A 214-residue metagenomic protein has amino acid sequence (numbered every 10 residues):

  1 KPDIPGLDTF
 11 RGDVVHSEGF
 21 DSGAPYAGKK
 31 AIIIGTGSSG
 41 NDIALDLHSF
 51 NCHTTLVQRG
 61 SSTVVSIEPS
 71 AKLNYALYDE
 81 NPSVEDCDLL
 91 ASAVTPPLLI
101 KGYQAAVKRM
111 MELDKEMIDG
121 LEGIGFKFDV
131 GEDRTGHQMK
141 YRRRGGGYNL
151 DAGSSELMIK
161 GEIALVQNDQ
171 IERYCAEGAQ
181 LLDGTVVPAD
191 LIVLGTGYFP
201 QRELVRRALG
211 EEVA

Functional and structural regions predicted by a protein language model:
K1-I32, T36-S38, L45, S49-G60 (+3 more regions): Flavin (primarily FAD) cofactor-binding/catalytic cores of flavoenzymes
T63-L99: A catalytic-pocket lid/entrance helix-loop region that shapes and gates access to the active site across common
